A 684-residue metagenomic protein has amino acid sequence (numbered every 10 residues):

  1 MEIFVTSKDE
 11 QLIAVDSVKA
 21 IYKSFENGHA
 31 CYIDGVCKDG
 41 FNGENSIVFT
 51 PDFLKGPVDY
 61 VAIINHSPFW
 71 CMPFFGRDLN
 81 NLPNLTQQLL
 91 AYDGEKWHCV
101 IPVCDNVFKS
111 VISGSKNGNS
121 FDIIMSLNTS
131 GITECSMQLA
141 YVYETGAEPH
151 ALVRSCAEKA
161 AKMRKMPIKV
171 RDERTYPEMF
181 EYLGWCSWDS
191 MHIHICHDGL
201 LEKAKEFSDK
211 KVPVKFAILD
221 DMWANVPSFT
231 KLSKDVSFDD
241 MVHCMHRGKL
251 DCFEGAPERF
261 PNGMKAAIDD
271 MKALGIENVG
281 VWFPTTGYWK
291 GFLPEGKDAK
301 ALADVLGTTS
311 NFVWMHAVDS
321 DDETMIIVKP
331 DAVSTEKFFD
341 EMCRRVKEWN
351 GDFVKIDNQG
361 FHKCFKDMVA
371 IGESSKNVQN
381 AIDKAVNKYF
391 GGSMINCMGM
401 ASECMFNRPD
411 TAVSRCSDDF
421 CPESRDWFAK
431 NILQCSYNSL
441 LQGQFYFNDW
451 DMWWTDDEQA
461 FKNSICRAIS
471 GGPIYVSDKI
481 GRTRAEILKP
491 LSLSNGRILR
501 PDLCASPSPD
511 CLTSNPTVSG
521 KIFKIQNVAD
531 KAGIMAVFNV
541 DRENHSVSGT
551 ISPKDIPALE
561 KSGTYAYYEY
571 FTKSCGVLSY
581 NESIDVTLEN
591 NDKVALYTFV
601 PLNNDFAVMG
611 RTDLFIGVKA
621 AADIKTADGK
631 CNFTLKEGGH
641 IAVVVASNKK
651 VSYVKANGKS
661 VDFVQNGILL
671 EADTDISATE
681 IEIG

Functional and structural regions predicted by a protein language model:
M1-K162: N-terminal accessory beta-strand-rich subdomains and adjacent acidic, glycine-rich linkers that precede catalytic cores
M163-E173, M264, F338-M342: Alpha-helical scaffolding within the catalytic cores of extracellular/periplasmic polymer-degrading hydrolases
E178-R344, W349-A370: Aromatic-lined carbohydrate-binding/catalytic grooves of carbohydrate-active enzymes
M191-I195, A224-S228, T286-G291, F361-F365 (+9 more regions): Flexible loop/turn segments at secondary-structure boundaries
E295-K347, N380-I487, C504-N515, N527: Glycan-recognition surfaces
R467-S470, Y475, L512-G563, L596-N604 (+1 more regions): Carbohydrate-binding surface patches
V476, T564-F571, V651-N657: Change to "...patches in solvent-exposed regions of secreted, membrane-anchored, or virion-exposed structural
Y580-V618, I641, V664-G684: C-terminal beta-strand-rich structural cap/linker in extracellular carbohydrate-active enzymes
